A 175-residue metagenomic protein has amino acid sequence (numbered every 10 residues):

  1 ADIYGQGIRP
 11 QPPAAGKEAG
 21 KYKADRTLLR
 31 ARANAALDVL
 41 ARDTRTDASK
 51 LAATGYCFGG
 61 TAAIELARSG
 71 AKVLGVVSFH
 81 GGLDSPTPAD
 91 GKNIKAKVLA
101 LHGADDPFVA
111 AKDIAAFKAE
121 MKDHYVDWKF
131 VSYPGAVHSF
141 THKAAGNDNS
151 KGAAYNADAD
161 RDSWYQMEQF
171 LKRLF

Functional and structural regions predicted by a protein language model:
A1-R45, H142-A154: Serine-hydrolase catalytic machinery in alpha/beta-hydrolase-like enzymes
R45-Y56: Alpha/beta-hydrolase fold nucleophile elbow
G55-G59, A63: Gly/Ala-rich beta-loop-alpha elbow adjacent to hydrolase catalytic centers
K72-G82: A conserved short beta-strand
I94, A100-H102: Short beta-strand/loop motif that positions the catalytic acidic residue of the alpha/beta-hydrolase fold
D105-V109, H138: Acidic catalytic loop of the alpha/beta-hydrolase fold
A110-M121, K129: Short alpha-helix in the alpha/beta-hydrolase fold that links the catalytic acid
K122-F175: C-terminal catalytic histidine-bearing segment of alpha/beta-hydrolase fold enzymes
